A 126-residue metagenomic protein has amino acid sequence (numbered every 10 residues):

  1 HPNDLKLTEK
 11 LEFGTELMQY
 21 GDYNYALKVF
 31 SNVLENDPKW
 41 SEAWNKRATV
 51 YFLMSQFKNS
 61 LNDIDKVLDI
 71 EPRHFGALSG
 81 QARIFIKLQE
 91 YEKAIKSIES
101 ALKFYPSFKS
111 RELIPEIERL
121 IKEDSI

Functional and structural regions predicted by a protein language model:
D4-N36: Alpha-helical segment of the N-proximal tetratricopeptide repeat
L7, S41-E42, F75-G76, K109-S110: Helix-start (N-cap) detector for alpha-helical repeat units in TPR-like alpha-solenoids, especially tetratricopeptide
Q19, L53-M54, K87, L120-D124: Register position in tetratricopeptide repeats
L34-E35, D65-D69, S100-K103: Conserved structural position within tetratricopeptide repeats
